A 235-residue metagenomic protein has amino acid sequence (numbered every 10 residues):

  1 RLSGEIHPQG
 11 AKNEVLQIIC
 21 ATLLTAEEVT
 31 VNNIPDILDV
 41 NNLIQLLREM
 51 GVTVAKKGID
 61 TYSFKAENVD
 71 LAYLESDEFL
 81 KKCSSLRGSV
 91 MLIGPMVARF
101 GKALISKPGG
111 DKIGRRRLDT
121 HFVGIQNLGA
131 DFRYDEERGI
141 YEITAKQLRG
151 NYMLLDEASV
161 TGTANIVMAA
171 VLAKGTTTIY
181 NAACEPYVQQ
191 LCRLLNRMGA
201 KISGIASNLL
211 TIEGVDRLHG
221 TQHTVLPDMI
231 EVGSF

Functional and structural regions predicted by a protein language model:
R1-F235: Structural preference for solvent-exposed beta-strand-turn elements and adjacent flexible terminal/loop segments within
